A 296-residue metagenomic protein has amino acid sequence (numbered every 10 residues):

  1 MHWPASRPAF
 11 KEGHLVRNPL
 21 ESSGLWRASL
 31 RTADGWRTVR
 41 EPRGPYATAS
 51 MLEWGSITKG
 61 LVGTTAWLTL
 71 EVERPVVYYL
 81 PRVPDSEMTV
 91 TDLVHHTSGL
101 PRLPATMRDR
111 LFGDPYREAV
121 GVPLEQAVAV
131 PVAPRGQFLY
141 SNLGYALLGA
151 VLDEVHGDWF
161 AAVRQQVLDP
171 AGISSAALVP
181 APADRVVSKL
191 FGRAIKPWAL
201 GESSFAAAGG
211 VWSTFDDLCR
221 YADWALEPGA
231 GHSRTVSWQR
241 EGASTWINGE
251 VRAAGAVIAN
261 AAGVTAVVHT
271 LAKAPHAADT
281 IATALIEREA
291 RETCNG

Functional and structural regions predicted by a protein language model:
M1-E53, I57-T58, D153-H156, Q165 (+2 more regions): Catalytic loop of the DD-peptidase/beta-lactamase superfamily, centered on the K-T-G motif and neighboring
L20-W26, R43-L93, V130-L143, A206-G209 (+1 more regions): Short active-site loop at a secondary-structure junction that contains or immediately precedes the catalytic residue(s)
T32-E41, P45-M51, A105-R185, F205-C219: Catalytic-site signature segments of enzymes, centered on catalytic residues
E53-I57, T69-T106, E154-R193, E227 (+1 more regions): Active-site helix/loop module of the DD-peptidase/beta-lactamase fold, centered on the serine-lysine SxxK catalytic
K59-V62, A66, L93, L148 (+2 more regions): Residue-level preference for non-acidic, small/hydrophobic
L100, Y145, A272-K273: Solvent-exposed loop/turn segments at secondary-structure junctions within structured extracellular/periplasmic domains
A119-V122, L190-P197: A structural motif
